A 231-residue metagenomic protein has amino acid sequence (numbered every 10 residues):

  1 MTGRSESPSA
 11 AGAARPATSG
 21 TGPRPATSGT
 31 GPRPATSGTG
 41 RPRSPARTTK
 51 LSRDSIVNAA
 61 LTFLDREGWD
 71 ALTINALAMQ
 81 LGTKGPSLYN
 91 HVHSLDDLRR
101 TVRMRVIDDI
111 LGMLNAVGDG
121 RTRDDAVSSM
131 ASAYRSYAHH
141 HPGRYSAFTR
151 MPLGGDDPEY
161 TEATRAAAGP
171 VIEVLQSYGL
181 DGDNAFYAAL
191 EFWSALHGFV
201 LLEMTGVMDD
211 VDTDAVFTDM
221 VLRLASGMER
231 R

Functional and structural regions predicted by a protein language model:
M1-L51: N-terminal intrinsically disordered/low-complexity leader segments
S55, A59, F63-D97, T101: Helix-turn-helix
L64, D97-V106, F148, D156-T164: Alpha-helical DNA-contacting segments of helix-turn-helix folds
R100, M104-S129, T161, V171-E173: Amphipathic alpha-helical linker/stalk segments
N115-R144, F192: Hydrophobic alpha-helical connector segments
H139-G155, L201-V207: Amphipathic alpha-helical segments used for helix-helix packing
T149, G154-G182, F186-E191, D212-S226: Amphipathic alpha-helical packing segments from all-alpha helical-bundle domains
S194-V211, S226-R231: Amphipathic C-terminal alpha-helical segment
